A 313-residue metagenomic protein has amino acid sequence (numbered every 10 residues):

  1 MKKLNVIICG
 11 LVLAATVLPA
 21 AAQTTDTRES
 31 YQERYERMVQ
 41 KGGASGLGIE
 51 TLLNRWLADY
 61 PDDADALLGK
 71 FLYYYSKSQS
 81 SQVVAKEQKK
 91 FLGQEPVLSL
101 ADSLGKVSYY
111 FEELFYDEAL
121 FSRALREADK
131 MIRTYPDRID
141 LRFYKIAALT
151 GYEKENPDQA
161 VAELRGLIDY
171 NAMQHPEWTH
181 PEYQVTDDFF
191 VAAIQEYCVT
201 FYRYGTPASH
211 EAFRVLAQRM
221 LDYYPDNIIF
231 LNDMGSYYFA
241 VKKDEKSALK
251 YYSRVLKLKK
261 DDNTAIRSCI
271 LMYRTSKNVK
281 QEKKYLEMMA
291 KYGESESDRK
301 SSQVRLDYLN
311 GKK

Functional and structural regions predicted by a protein language model:
A21-F111, K313: N-terminal leader/linker segments that initiate helical-solenoid repeat arrays
R28-Y31, A64-D65, I139-D140, V191 (+4 more regions): Helix-start (N-cap) detector for alpha-helical repeat units in TPR-like alpha-solenoids, especially tetratricopeptide
L47-G48, Y73-K130, T134, Y144 (+1 more regions): Short coil/linker segments at helix-helix boundaries
P61-D62, R133-D137, A172-M173, D222-D226 (+2 more regions): Short coil turns that delineate tetratricopeptide repeat
L68-G69, D140-A147, P176-E182, Q195-E196 (+4 more regions): Alpha-solenoid helical repeat scaffolds
R203, P207-V215, R219-I228, T275-K313: Terminal, low-structured helical/coil segments at or just beyond the last alpha-helical repeat
